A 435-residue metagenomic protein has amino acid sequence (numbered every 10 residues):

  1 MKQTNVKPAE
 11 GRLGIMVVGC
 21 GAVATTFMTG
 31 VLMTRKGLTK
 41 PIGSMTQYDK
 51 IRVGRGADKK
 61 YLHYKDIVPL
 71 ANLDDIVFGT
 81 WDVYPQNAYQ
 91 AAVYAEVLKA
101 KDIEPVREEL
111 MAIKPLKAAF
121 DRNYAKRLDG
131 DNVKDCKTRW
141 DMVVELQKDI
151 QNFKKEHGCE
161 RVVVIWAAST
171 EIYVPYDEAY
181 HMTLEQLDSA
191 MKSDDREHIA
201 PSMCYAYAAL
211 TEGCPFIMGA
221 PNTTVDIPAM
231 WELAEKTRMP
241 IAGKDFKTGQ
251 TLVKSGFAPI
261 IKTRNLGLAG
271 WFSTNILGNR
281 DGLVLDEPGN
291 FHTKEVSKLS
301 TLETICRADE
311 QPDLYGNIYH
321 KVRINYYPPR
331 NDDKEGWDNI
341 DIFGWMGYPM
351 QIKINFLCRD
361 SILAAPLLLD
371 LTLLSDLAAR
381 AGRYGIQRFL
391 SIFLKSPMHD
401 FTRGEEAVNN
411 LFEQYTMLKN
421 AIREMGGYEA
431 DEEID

Functional and structural regions predicted by a protein language model:
M1-A220, T224-K236, Q250-A258, Q351-D435: Metallocofactor- and cofactor-centric catalytic cores in central/energy metabolism, strongly enriched
A71-L73, H157, I261, D333-E335 (+1 more regions): A generic structural signal for short, non-catalytic loop/turn and secondary-structure boundary residues
G213-C214, M239, N265-L266: Short glycine/serine/threonine/alanine-rich loop segments
N222-T237, N275-E287, T304-D313, N331-G344 (+2 more regions): Short flexible/disordered coil segments
A242-K244, T248-L314: Conserved anion/nucleotide-ligand pocket segment
S297-I386: Glycine-rich, aromatic-lined ligand/substrate-binding cores of catalytic and carbohydrate-binding domains
